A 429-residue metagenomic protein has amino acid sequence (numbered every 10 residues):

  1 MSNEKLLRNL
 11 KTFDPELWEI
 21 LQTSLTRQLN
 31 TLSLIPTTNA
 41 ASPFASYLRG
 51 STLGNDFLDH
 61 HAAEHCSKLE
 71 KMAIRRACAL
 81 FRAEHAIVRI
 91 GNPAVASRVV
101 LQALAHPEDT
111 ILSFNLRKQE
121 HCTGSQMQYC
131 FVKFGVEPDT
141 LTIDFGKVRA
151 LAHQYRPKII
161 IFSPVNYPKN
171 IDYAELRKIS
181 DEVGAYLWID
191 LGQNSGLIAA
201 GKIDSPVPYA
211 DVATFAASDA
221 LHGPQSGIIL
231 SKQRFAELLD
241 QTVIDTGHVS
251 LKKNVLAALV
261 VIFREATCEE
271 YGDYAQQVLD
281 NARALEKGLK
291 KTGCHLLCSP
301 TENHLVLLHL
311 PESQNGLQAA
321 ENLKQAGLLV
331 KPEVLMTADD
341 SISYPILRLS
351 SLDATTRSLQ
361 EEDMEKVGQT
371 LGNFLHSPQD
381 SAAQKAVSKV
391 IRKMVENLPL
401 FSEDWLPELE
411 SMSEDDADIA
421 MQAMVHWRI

Functional and structural regions predicted by a protein language model:
M1-S24: Charged, compositionally biased N-terminal leader segments and the immediate start of the first structured element
S2, P15, S341-I429: PLP-dependent enzyme catalytic core of the Aspartate aminotransferase-like
L21-T31, N39-E64, A73-F81: Glycine-rich phosphate-binding segment of PLP-dependent enzymes
S24-N30, L53-D59, P157, A236-D240 (+4 more regions): Short acidic (Asp/Glu) and glycine-rich catalytic loops that position anionic groups and cofactors
D59-A62, H85, S250-K253, E269-Q277 (+4 more regions): Flexible, glycine/charged-enriched surface loops at secondary-structure junctions
E64-G293, L310, S351-L352: Conserved PLP-enzyme active-site core in the AAT-like
G247, Q325-V330, Q369, L375: A common structural junction motif
H295-E361: Conserved PLP-binding catalytic core of the aspartate aminotransferase-like
